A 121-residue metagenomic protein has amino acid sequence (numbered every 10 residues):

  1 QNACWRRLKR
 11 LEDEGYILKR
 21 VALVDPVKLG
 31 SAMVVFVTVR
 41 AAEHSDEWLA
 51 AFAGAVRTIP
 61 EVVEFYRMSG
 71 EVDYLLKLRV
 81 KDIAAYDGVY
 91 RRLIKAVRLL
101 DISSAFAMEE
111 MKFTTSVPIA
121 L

Functional and structural regions predicted by a protein language model:
Q1-L121: A compositional/biophysical signature of low hydrophobicity enriched in polar/charged and small residues
